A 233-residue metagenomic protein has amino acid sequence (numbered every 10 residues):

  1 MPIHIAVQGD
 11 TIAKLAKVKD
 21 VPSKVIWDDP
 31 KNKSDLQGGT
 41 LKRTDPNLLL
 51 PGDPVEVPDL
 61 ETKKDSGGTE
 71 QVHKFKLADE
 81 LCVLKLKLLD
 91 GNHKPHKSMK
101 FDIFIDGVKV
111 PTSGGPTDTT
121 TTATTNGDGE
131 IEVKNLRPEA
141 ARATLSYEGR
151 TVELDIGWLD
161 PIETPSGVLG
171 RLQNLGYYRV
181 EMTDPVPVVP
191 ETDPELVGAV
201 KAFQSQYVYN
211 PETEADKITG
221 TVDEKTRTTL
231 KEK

Functional and structural regions predicted by a protein language model:
M1-P22, D79-C82, E163-Y177, T183-G198 (+1 more regions): Primarily a LysM-type cell-wall glycan-binding module
V7, V108-E130, R179: Short, acidic Ser/Thr/Gly-rich low-complexity loop/linker segments typical of extracellular and cell-surface proteins
V7-N47, F104-V108, Y178-R179, T192-N210: LysM (lysin motif) carbohydrate-binding repeats in extracellular/periplasmic proteins that recognize
K17-D20, N126-R142: Short Pro-Gly-centered beta-turn/loop motif in secreted/extracellular proteins
V21, H93-T112: Short, ordered, surface-exposed loop/turn motifs in non-cytosolic proteins
P22-V72, Q206-K233: Extracellular LysM carbohydrate-binding repeats and other cell-envelope/extracellular binding modules
C82-N92: A short, amphipathic beta-strand motif
D90-H93, V133-P194: Acidic, Ser/Thr/Pro/Gly-enriched interdomain connector segments
